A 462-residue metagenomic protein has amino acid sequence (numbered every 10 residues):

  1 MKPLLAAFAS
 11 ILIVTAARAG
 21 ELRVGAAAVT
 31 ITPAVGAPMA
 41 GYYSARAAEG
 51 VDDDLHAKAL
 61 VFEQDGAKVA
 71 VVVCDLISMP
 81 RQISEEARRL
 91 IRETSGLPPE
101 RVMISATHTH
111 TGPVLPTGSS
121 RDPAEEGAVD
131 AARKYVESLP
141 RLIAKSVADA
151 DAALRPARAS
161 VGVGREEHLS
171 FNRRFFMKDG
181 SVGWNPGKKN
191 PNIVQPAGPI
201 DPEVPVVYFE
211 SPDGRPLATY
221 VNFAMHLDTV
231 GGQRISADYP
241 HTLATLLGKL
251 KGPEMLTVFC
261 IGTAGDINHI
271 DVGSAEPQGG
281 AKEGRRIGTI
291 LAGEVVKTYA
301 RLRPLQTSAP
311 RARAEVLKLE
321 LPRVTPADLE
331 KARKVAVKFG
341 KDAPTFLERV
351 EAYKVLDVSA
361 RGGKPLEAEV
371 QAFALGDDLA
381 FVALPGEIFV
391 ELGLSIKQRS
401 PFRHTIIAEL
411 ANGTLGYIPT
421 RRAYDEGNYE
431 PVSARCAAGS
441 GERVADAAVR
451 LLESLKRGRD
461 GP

Functional and structural regions predicted by a protein language model:
L5-T15: Bacterial N-terminal signal peptides
A19-P462: Non-catalytic substrate/cofactor recognition surfaces at enzyme active-site rims
